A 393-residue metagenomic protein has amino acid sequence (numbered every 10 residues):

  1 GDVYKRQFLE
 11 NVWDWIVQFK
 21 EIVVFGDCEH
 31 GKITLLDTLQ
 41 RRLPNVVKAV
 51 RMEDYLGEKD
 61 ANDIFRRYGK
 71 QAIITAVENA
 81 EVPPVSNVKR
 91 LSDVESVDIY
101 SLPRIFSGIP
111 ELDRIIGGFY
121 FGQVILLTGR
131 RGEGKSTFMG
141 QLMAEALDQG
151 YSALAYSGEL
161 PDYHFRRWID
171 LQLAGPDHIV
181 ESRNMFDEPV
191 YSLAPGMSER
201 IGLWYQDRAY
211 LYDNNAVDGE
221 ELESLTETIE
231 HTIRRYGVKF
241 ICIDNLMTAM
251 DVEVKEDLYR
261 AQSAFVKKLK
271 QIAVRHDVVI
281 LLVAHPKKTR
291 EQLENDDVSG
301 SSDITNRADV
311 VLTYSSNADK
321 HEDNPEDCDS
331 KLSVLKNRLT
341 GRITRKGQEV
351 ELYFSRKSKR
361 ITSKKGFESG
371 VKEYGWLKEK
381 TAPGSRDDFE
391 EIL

Functional and structural regions predicted by a protein language model:
G1-Y4: Short, small-residue-biased leader/transition segments that mark boundaries at the very start of proteins
V17-K32, L36, V50-E53, V283: Acidic beta-strand-to-loop metal/phosphate-binding motif
Q18, R131, G202-W204, G219-I241 (+4 more regions): C-terminal regions of RecA-like/P-loop NTPase motor modules
N45-F121, W204, I272, R342-K346: Core recognition of P-loop NTPase motor domains used across DNA-transaction enzymes
S86-H178, E391-I392: The Walker A/P-loop phosphate-binding site
Y151-Y236, G347-E349: Cytosolic-facing regulatory segments adjacent to core modules
A155, C242-I243, V278-H285: Structural recognition of the conserved hydrophobic beta-strand(s) that form the central parallel beta-sheet of P-loop
V238-Q271: Helical hairpin unit composed of two closely spaced alpha helices linked by a short loop
